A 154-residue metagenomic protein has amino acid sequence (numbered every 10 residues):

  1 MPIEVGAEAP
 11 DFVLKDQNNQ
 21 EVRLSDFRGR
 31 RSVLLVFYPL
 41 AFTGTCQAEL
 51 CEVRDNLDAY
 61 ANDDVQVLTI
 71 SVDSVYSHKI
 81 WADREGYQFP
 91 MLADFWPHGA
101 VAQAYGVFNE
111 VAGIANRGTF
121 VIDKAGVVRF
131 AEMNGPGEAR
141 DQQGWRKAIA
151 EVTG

Functional and structural regions predicted by a protein language model:
M1-G154: Chalcogenol-based redox active-site neighborhoods
